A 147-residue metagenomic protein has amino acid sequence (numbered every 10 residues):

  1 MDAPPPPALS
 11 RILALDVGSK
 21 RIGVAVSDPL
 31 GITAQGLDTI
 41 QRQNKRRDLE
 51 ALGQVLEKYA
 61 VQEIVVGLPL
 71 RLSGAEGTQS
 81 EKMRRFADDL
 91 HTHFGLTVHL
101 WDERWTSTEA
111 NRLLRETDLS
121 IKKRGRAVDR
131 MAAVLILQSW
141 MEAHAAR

Functional and structural regions predicted by a protein language model:
M1-L15, K20-R147: Phosphate- and other anionic-substrate recognition elements at nucleic-acid/protein interfaces
